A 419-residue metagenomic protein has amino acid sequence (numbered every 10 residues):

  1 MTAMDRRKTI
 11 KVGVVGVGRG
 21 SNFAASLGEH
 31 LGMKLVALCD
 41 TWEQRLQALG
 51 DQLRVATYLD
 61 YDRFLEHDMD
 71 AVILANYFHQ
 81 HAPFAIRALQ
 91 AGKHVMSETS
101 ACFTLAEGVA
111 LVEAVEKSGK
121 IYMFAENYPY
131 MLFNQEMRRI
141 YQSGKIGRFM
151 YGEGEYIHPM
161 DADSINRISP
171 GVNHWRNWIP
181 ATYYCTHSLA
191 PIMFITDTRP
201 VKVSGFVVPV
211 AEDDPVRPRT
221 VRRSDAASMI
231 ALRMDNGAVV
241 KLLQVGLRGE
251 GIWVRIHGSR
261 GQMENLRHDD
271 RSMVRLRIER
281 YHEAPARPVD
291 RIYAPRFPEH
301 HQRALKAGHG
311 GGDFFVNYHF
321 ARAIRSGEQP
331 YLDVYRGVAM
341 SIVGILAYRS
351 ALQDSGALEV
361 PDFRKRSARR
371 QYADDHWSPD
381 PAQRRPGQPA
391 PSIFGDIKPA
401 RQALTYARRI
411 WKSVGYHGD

Functional and structural regions predicted by a protein language model:
M1-Q52: N-terminal Rossmann-like dinucleotide-binding module
G18, I121-M123, Y128-R222: Predominantly a Rossmann-like dinucleotide-binding segment in NAD(P)-dependent oxidoreductases
A56-H67: Short acidic low-complexity segments
L59, S97, Y122-F124, E153 (+1 more regions): Hydrophobic residues in well-ordered beta-strands that form the structural core
M69-A71, Y77-F78, A82-P129, G144: Beta-strand-loop-alpha-helix segment that lines the small-molecule cofactor/substrate pocket of alpha/beta enzymes
A75-N76, E98, M234, G258: Short, well-ordered coil/turn residues at beta-beta hairpins and beta-strand->alpha-helix junctions within
T182-T186, A190, F194-L276: Glycine-rich, aromatic-lined ligand/substrate-binding cores of catalytic and carbohydrate-binding domains
T220-V221, M229, S259-L332, A357 (+1 more regions): C-terminal glycine/acidic-rich active-site capping loop/insertion
